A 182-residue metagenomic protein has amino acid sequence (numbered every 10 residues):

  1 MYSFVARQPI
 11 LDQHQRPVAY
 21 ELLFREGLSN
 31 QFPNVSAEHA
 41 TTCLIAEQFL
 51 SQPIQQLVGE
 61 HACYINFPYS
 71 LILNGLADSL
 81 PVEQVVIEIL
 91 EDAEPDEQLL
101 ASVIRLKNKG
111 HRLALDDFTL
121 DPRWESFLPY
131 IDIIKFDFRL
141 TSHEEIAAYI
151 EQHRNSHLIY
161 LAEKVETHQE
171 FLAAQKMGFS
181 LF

Functional and structural regions predicted by a protein language model:
M1-Q84, E91-E94, Q98: Bacterial c-di-GMP phosphodiesterase EAL domain
S79-F182: The catalytic core of metal-dependent phosphodiesterases that act on cyclic dinucleotides
